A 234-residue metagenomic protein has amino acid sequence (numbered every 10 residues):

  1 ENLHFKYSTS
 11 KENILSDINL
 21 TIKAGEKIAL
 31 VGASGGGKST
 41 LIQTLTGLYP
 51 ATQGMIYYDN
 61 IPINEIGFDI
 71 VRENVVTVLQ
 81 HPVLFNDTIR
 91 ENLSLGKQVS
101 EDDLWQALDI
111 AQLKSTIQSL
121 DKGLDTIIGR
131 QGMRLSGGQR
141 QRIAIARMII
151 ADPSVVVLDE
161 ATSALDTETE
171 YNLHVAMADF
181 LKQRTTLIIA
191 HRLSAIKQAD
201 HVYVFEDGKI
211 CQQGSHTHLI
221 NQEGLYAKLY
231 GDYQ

Functional and structural regions predicted by a protein language model:
E1-Q234: ABC-type nucleotide-binding domain
